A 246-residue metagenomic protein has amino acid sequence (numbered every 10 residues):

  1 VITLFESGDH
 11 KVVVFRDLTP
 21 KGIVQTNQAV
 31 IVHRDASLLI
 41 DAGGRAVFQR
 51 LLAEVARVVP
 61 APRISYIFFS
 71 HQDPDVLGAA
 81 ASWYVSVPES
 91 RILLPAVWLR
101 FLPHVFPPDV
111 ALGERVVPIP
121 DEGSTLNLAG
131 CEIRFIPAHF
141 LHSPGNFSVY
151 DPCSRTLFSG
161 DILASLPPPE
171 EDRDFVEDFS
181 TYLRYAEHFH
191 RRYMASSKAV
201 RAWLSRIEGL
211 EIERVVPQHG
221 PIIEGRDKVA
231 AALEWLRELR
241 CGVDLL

Functional and structural regions predicted by a protein language model:
I2-V55, F147-S159: Conserved beta-strand hairpin/beta-sheet module of binuclear metal-dependent hydrolase folds, prominently
S7, L94-G145, A195-E208: Metallo-beta-lactamase
V14-P20, G43-R45, F68-H71, I133-H139 (+1 more regions): Short, flexible loop segments at the rims of nucleotide/cofactor-binding pockets, characterized by
I40-A42, R63-Q72, R91-P95, L157-G160 (+3 more regions): Active-site neighborhood of phospho(di)ester-bond hydrolases with catalytic His/Asp-centered motifs
G44-R45, P74, A164, I222: Short, glycine/acidic-enriched loop or turn micro-motifs at the edges of active sites
V47-L93: Active-site metal-binding motif and surrounding structural segment of the metallo-beta-lactamase
E132, H139-R226, E238-L239: Metallo-beta-lactamase
G225-L246: C-terminal regulatory/interaction regions
